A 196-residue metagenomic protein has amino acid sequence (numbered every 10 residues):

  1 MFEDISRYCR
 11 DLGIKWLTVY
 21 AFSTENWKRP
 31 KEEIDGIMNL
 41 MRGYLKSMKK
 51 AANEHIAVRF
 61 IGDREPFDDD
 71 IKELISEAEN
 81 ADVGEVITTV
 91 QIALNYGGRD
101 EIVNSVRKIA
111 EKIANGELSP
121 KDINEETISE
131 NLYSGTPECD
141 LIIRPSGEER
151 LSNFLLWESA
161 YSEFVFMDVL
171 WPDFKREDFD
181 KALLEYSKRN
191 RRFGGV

Functional and structural regions predicted by a protein language model:
M1-V196: Flexible, compositionally biased loop and terminal segments
